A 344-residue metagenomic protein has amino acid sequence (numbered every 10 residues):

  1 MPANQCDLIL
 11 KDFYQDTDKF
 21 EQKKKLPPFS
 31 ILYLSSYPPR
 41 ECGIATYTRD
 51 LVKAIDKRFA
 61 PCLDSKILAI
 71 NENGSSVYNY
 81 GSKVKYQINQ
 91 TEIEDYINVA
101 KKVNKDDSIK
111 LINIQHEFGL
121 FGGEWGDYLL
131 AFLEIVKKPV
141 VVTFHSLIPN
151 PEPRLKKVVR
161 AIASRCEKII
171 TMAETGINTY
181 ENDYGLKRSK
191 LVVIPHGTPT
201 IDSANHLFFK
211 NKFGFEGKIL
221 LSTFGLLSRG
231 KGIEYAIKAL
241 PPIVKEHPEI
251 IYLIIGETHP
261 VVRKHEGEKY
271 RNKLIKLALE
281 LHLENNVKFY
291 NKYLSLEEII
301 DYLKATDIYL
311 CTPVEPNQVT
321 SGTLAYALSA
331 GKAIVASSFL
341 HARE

Functional and structural regions predicted by a protein language model:
P39-R40, D50-S108, T258-P260: N-terminal strand-loop element at the rim of the active site of nucleotide-sugar-dependent glycosyltransferases
Y86-I88, V99-G126, P139-T143: Short N-terminal targeting/anchoring amphipathic segment
S164-L191, T198-T200: A short, active-site helix/loop in glycosyltransferases that binds the activated sugar's phosphate group
D202-F215, L220: A short helix/loop element that forms part of the nucleotide-sugar donor recognition site in Leloir-type
F215-K231, I237-L240, L253-I255: Conserved donor-binding/catalytic core segment of Leloir-type glycosyltransferases
E266-Y293, E297: Nucleotide-activated donor-binding/catalytic signature segment of Leloir-type glycosyltransferases, i.e., the conserved
F289-T306, S329, R343: Short acidic alpha-helix that forms the nucleotide-activated donor recognition element in Leloir-type transferases
D301-Q318, K332-A333: Acidic donor-binding loop of glycosyltransferase active sites
